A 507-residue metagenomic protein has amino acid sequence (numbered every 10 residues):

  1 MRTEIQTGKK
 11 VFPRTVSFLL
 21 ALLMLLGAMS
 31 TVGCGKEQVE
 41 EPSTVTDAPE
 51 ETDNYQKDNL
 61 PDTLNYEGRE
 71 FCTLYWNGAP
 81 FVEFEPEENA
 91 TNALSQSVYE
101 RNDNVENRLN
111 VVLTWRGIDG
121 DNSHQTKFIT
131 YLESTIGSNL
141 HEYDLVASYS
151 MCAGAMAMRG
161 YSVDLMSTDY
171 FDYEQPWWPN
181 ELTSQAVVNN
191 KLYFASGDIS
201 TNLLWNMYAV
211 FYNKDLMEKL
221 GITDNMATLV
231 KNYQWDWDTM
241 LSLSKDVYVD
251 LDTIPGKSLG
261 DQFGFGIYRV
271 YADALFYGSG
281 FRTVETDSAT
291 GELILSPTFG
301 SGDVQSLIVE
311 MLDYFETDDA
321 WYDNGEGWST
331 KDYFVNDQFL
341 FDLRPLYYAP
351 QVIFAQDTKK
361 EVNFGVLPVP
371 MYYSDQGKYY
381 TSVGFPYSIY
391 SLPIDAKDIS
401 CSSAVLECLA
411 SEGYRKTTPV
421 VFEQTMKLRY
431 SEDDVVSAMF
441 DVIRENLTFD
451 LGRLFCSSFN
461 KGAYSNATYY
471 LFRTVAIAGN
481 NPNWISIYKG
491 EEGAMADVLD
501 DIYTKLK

Functional and structural regions predicted by a protein language model:
M1-Q56, C72-T73, V105, E142-D144 (+5 more regions): Gram-positive cell-envelope targeting signals
E51-E88, E106-N107, D250, I254-D261: Immediate post-signal peptide segment of exported/extracytoplasmic ligand-binding proteins
L74-N77, L140-V146, S150, V188-V210 (+2 more regions): Extracytoplasmic/periplasmic solute-binding protein
F84-N110, D215: Short, polar/charged alpha-helical segment
R108-N189, T358: Extracytoplasmic "Venus flytrap"/periplasmic binding protein-like
L241-S244, T283-G325: Glycine-centered hinge/linker elements that transmit conformational signals in sensory and ligand-binding systems
Q356-L428: Extracytoplasmic/periplasmic substrate-recognition and gating elements
S391-S403, G413-K507: Conserved C-terminal helix/tail region of periplasmic/extracytoplasmic solute-binding proteins
